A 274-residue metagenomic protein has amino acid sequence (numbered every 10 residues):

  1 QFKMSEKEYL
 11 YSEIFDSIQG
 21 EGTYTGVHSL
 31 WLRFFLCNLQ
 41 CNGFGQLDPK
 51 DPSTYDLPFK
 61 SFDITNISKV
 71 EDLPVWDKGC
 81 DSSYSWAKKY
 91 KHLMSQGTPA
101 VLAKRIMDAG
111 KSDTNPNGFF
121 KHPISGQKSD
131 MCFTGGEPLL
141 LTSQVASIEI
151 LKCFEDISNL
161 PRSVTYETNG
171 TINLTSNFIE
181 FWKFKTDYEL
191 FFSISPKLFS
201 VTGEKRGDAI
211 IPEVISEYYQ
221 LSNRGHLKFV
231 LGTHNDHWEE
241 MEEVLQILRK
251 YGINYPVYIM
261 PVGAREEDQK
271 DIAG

Functional and structural regions predicted by a protein language model:
F2, Y9, L39-Y188: Conserved Radical SAM active-site core
K3-H28: Short, Lys/Arg-rich amphipathic segments at extreme N-termini
K7, H28-L30, W76, S129 (+1 more regions): A generic secondary-structure signal marking the coil-to-beta-strand transition
I14, F35, S195-K197: Generic beta-structure capping elements
G22-Y24, V70, R249: Generic marker of residues within folded, mature protein domains
T25-L30, F34-L39: Conserved N-terminal beta1-alpha1 strand-loop-helix module at the mouth
N117-D130, L139-G274: Conserved AdoMet/S-adenosylmethionine-binding subsite of the radical SAM
